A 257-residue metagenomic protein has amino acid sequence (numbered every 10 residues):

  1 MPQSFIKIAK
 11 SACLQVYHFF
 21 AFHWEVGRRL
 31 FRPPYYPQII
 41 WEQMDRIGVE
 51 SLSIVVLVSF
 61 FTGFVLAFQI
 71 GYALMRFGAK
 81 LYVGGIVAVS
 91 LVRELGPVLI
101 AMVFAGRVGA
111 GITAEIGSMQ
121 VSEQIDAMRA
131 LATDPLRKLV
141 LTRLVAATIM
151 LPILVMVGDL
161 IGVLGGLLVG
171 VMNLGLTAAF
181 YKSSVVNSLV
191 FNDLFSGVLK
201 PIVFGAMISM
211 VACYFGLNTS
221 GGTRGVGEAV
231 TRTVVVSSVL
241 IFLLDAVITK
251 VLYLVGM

Functional and structural regions predicted by a protein language model:
M1-Q38, F215-G216, S220: Short, membrane-interfacial amphipathic segments enriched in basic
H23, V56-F64, T148, P152 (+8 more regions): Generic alpha-helical transmembrane segments of integral inner-membrane proteins, especially permease/transport modules
I47-L99, V103: Active-site cofactor/substrate anionic-group-binding motifs, chiefly glycine- and Lys/Arg-rich phosphate-binding loops
G48, L52, V56, L95 (+4 more regions): Selective transmembrane-helix segments that form parts of the transport pathway or gating/packing helices in multipass
Q69-V92, L160-I202, A206, M210-V230 (+1 more regions): Membrane-interfacial helix-loop-helix connectors in multipass membrane proteins
V83-D126, L154, V211: Hydrophobic alpha-helical transmembrane segments of multi-pass membrane transport proteins
V87, L91, L131, P135-P152 (+1 more regions): Short hydrophobic alpha-helical segments within the ABC transporter permease transmembrane module
I116-L141, T223-V226: Short cytoplasmic-facing helical segments at TM-TM junctions of multi-pass membrane proteins
